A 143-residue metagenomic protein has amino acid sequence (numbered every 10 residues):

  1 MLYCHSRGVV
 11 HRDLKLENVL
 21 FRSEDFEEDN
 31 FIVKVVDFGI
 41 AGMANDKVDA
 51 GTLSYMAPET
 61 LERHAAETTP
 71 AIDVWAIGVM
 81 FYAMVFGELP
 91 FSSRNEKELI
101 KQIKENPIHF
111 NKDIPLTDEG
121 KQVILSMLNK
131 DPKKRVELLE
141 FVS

Functional and structural regions predicted by a protein language model:
H5-R22: Catalytic-loop of the protein kinase fold
K47-T60: Conserved activation segment of eukaryotic-like protein kinases, specifically the C-terminal portion of the activation
T60-A71: Conserved end of the kinase activation segment
F86-L89: Structural helix C-cap motif within protein kinase domains
P115-L128: Conserved C-terminal C-lobe helix
L128-E140: A conserved short helix/loop substructure at the end of the activation segment of eukaryotic-like protein kinase domains
